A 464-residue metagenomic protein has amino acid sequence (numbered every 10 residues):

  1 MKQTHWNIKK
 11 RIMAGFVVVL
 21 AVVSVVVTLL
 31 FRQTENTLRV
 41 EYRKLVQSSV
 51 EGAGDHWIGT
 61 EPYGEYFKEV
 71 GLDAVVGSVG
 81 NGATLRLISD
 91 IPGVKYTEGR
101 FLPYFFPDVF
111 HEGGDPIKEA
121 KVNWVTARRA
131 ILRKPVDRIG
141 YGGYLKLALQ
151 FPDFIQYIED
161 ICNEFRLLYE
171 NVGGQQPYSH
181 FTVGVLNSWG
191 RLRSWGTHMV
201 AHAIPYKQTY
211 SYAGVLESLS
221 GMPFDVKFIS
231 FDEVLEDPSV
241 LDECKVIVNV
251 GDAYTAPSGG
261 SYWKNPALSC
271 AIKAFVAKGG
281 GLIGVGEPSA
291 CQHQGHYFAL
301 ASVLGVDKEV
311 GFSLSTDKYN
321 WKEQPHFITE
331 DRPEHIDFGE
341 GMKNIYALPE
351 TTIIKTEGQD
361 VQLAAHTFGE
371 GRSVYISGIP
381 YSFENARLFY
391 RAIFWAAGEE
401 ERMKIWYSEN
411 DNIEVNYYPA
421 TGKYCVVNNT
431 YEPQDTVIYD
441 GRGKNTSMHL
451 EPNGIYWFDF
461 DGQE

Functional and structural regions predicted by a protein language model:
M1-V19: Positive-inside N-terminal membrane-insertion signal
S24-Y42: N-terminal membrane-insertion alpha helix
R39-Q208, E330, I354-T356, S377-G378 (+2 more regions): Hydrophobic targeting/anchoring helices
V50-E61, L216-V240: A short, well-structured beta->alpha microelement
G93-K95, K278-G281, G371: A short helix->loop->beta-strand "cap" motif at the edges of active sites that frequently abuts
I117-T126, P135-T182, S220, G251 (+4 more regions): Extracellular ligand-binding/catalytic regions of CAZymes and related secreted enzymes and adhesion modules
P238-G251: Short acidic/histidine-rich motifs immediately flanking catalytic phosphotransfer sites in two-component signaling
G259-E334: A glycine-rich, often tryptophan-bearing local segment used as a flexible ligand/cofactor-contacting loop or short
